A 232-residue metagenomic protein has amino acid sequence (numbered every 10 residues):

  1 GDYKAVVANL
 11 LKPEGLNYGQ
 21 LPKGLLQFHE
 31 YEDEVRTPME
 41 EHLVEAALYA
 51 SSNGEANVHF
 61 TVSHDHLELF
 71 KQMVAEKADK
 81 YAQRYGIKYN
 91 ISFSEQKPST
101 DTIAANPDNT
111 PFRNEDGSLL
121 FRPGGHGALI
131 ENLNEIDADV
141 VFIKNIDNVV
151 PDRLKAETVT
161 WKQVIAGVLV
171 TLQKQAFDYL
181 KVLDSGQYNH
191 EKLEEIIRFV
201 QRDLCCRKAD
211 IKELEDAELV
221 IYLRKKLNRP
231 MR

Functional and structural regions predicted by a protein language model:
G1-R232: Domain-scale recognition of functional cores that engage charged ligands
